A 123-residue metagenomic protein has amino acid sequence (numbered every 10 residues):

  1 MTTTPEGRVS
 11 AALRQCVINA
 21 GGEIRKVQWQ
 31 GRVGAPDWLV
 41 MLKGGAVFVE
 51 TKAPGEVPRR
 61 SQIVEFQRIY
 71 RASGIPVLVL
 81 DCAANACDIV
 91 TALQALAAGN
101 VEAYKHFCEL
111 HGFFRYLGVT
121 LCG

Functional and structural regions predicted by a protein language model:
M1-G123: Catalytic phosphate/metal-binding cores of nucleic-acid and nucleotide-processing enzymes, i.e., regions that mediate
